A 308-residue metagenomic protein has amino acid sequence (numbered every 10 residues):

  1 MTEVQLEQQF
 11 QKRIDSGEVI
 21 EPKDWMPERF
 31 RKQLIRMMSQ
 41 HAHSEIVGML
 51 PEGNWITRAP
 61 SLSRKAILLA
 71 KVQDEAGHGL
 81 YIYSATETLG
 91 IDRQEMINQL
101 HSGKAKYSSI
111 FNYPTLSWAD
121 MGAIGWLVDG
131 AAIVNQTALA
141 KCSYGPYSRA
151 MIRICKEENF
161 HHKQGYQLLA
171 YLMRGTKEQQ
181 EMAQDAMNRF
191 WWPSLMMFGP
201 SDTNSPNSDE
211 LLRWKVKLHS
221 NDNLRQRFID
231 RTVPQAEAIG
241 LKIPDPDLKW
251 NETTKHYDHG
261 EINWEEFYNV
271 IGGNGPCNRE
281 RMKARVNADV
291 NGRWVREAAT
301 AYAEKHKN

Functional and structural regions predicted by a protein language model:
M1-E21, H43, E95-A105: Acidic, low-complexity proline/glycine-rich segments
M1-Q9, K71-Q99, G165-L169: Conserved alpha-helical segments that form or flank metal/cofactor-binding pockets of metalloenzymes
V19-S39, Q99-G125, C142, G175-Q179 (+1 more regions): Acidic/His metal-coordination segments adjacent to aromatic residues that form catalytic metal sites in metalloenzymes
D24-F30, V47-A70, A132-Y147: Helix-loop segments that flank and shape redox-cofactor active sites
F30-H41, A59-H78, M121, P146-E158 (+1 more regions): Alpha-helical scaffold segments that form or flank carboxylate-/histidine-based iron centers
Y113-Q164: Internal, conserved structured core segments that host functional sites
P146-S208: A contiguous pocket-lining binding segment that forms or flanks enzyme active sites
Q180-N308: Extended, helix-rich structural scaffolds rather than catalytic motifs
